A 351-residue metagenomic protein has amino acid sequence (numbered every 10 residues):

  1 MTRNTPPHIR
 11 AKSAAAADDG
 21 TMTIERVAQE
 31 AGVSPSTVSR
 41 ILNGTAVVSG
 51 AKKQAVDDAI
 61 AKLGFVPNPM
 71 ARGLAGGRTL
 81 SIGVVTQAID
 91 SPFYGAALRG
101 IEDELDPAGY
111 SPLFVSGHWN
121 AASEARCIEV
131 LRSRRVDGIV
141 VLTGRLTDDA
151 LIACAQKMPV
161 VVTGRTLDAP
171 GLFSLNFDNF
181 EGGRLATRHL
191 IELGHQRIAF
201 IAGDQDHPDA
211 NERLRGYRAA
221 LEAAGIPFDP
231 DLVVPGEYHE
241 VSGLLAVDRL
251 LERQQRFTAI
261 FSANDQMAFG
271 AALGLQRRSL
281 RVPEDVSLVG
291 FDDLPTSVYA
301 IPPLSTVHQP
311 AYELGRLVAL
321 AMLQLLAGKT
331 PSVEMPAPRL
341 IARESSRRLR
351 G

Functional and structural regions predicted by a protein language model:
M1-L80, R350: N-terminal helix-turn-helix DNA-binding module of bacterial transcription factors
A55, P92-P107, G182-A186, P208-P227 (+5 more regions): Short, solvent-exposed amphipathic alpha-helices that sit in or adjacent to ligand/effector-binding or catalytic
F65-V130, R134-G138, R215-E222, D229: Amphipathic helical "hinge" segments at domain boundaries
W119, V141-L185, I226-P227, Q266 (+1 more regions): Flexible loop/hinge segments that line or gate small-molecule binding clefts
L175-F200, R215, A219, E240-R249 (+2 more regions): Hydrophobic alpha-helical segments within soluble ligand-binding/sensing domains
R184-A224, E334-S346: An alpha-beta-alpha
Q196-R197, F228-L232, R281-S287: Short acidic capping loops at alpha-helix termini that bridge into adjacent secondary structure
R249, R253-G351: Flexible loop/turn connectors
